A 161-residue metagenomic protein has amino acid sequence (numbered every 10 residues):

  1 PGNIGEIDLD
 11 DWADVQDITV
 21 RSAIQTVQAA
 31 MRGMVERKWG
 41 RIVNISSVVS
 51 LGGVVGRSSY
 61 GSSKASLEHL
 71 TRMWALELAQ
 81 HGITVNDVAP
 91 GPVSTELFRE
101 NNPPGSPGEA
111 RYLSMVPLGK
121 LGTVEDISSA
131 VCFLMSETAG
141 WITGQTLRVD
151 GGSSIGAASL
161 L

Functional and structural regions predicted by a protein language model:
G2-I4, D8-A13, I42, G108 (+1 more regions): Substrate-binding pocket helix/loop in short-chain dehydrogenase/reductase
G5, G52-S58, Q80-H81, G119 (+1 more regions): Active-site loop immediately N-terminal to the catalytic Tyr-X3-Lys motif of short-chain dehydrogenase/reductase
I7, G53-G61, M73, N101 (+1 more regions): Active-site loop-to-helix junction immediately N-terminal to the catalytic Tyr of the SDR YXXXK motif in Rossmann-fold
V27, S63, T71: Active-site helix of classical SDR
R32, L76-Q80, G140: Alpha-helical segment proximal to the catalytic Tyr-Lys
S47: Residue(s) in the substrate-gating loop at a strand-loop-helix junction that position the organic substrate next
G52, C132, T143-L161: Short C-terminal tail/terminal secondary-structure segment of NAD(P)H-dependent dehydrogenase/reductase domains
